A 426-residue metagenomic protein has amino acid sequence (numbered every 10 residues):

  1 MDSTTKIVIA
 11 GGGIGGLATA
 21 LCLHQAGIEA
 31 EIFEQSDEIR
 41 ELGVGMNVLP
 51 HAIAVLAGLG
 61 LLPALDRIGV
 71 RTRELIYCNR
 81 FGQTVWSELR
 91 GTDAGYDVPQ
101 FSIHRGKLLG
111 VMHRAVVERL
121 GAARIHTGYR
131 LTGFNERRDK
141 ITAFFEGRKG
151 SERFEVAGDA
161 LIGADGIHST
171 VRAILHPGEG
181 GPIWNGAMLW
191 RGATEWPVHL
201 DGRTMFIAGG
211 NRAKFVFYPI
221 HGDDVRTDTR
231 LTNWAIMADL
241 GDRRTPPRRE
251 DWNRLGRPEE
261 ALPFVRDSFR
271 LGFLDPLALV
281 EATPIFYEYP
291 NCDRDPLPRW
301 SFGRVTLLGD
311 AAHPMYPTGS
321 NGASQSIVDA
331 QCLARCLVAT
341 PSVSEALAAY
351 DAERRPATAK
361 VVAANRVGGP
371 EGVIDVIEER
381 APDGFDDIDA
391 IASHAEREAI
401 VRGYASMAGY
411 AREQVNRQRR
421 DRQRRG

Functional and structural regions predicted by a protein language model:
D2-I7, H24, H51-H176, G180-A193 (+4 more regions): Conserved N-terminal helical subregion
D2-T5, P298, G319-N321, R335-G426: C-terminal helical "tail/cap" subdomain of flavin- and related membrane-associated enzymes
K6, E29, L231: Residues at the starts of beta-strands that form the adenosine-phosphate
A10-S36, I162-G163, W190, E260 (+2 more regions): Conserved mid-domain beta->alpha element of the FAD-binding
D37-A57: Conserved N-terminal glycine-rich FAD pyrophosphate-binding loop of Rossmann-like flavoproteins
I39-R40, T170-V171, P314-Y316: Catalytic P-loop NTPase motifs of RecA-like helicase/translocase cores
T84-L109, H113, K140, E146-E155 (+1 more regions): Conserved FAD/dinucleotide-binding core of flavoprotein oxidoreductases
S169, L189-R191, A213-V216, A312-H313: Histidine-centered metal-chelating micro-motifs
